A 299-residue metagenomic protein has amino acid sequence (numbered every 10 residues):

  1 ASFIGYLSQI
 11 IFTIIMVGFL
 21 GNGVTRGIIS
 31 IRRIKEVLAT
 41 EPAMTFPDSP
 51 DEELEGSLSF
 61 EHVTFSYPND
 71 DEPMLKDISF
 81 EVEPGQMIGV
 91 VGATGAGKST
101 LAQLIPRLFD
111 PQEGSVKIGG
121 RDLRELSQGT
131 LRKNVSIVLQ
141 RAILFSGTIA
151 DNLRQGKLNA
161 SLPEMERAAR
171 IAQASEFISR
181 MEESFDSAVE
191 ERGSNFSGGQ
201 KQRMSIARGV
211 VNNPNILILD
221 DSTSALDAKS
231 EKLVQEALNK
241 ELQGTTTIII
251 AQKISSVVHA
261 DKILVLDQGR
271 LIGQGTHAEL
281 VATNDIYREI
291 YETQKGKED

Functional and structural regions predicted by a protein language model:
A1-G5: Membrane-water interface of transmembrane alpha-helices in multipass transporters/channels
Q9-V37: Cytosolic ends of transmembrane helices, especially the final helix of ABC transmembrane type-1 domains
L20, T40-E41, T293: Generic structural signal for alpha-helix termini and adjacent loop/cap motifs
T25, D51-L54: Residue-level detector of secondary-structure boundary/capping sites
E36, A43, R154: Conserved E/DxxT/N motif and adjacent residues on the DHp alpha2 helix of HisKA-family sensor histidine kinases
F46, E53-D299: ABC-type nucleotide-binding domain
